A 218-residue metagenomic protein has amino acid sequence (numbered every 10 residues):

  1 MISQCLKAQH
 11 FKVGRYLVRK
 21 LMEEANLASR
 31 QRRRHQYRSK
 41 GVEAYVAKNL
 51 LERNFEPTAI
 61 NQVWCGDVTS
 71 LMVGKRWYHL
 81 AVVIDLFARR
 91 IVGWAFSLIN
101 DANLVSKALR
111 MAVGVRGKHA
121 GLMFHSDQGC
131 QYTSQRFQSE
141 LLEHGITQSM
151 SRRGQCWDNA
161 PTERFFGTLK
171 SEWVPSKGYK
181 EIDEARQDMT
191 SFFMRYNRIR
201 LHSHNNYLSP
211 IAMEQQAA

Functional and structural regions predicted by a protein language model:
M1-A218: Charged DNA-binding/catalytic regions of mobile-element recombinases
